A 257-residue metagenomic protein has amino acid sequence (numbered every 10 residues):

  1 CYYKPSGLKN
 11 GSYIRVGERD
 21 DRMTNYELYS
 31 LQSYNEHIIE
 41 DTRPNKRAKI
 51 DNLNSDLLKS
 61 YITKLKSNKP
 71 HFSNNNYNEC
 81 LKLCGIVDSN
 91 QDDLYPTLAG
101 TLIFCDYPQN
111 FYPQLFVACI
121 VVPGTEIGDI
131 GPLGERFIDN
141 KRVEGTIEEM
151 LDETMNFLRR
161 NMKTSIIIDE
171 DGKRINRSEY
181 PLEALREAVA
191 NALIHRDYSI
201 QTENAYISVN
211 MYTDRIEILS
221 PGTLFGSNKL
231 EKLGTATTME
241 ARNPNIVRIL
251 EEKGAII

Functional and structural regions predicted by a protein language model:
C1-Y13: Divalent-cation
R15-E203, S208-E240, G254-I257: Active-site helix-to-loop segments that bind/position phosphate- or nucleotide-bearing substrates and donors across
N245-I257: Short, intrinsically disordered, charge-balanced linker/junction segments flanking boundaries in proteins
